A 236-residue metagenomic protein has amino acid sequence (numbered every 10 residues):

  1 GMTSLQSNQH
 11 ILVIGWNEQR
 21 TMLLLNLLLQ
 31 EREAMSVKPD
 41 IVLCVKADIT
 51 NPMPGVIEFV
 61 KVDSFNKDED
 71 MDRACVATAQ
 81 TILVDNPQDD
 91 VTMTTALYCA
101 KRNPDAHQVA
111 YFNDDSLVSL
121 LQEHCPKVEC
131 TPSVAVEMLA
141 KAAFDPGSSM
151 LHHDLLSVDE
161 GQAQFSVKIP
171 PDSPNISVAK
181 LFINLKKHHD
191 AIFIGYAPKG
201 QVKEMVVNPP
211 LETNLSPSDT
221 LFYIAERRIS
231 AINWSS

Functional and structural regions predicted by a protein language model:
G1-S236: Cytosolic regulatory regions of ion transport systems
